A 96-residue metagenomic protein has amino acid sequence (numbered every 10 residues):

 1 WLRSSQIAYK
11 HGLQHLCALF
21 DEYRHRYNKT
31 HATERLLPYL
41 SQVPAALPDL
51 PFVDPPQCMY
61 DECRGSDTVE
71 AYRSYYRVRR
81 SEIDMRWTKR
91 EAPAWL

Functional and structural regions predicted by a protein language model:
W1-R24: An N-terminal structural lobe/cap that precedes and organizes the functional/catalytic core across diverse proteins
Y9, Y23, Y27, Y39 (+2 more regions): Sequence-level detector for tyrosine residue identity
H11, H15, E34-L40, L47-P48: Phosphate/pyrophosphate-binding catalytic cores of soluble transferases and nucleic-acid-acting enzymes
F20-E34: Long, hydrophobic, amphipathic alpha-helical segments used as structural scaffolds
V43-L96: Aromatic-residue-lined binding/catalytic grooves and analogous aromatic/hydrophobic interfacial grooves in multimeric
